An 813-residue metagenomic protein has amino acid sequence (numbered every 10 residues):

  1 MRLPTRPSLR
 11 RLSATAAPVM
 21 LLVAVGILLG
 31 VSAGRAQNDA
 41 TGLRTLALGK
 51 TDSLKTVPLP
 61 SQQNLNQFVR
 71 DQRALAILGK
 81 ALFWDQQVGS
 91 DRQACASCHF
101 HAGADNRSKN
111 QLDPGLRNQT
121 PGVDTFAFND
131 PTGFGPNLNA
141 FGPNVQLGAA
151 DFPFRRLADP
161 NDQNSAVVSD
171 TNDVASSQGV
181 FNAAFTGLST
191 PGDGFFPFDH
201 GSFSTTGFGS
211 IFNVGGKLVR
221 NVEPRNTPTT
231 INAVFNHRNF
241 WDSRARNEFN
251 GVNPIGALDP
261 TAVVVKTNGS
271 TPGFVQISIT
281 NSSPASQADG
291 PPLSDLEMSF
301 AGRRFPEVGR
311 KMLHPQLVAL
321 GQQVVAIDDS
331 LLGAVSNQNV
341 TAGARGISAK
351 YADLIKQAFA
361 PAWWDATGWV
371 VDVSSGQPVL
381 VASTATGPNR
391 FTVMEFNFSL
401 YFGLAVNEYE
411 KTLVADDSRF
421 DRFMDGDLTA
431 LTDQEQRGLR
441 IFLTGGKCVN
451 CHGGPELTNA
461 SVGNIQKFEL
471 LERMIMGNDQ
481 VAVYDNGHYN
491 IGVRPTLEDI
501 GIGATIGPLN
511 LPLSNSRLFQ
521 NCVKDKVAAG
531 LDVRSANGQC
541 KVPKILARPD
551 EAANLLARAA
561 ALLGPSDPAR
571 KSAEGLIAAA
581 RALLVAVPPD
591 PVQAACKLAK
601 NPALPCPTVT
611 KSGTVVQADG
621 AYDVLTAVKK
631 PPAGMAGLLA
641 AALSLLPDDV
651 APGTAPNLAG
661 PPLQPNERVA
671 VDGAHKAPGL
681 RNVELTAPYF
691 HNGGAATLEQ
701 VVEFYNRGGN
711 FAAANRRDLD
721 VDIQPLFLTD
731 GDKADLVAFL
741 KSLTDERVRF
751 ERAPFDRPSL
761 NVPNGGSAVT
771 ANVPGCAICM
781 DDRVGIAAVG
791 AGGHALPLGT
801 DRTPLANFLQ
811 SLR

Functional and structural regions predicted by a protein language model:
R2-S13, P18-R813: Periplasmic c-type cytochrome electron-transfer domains
